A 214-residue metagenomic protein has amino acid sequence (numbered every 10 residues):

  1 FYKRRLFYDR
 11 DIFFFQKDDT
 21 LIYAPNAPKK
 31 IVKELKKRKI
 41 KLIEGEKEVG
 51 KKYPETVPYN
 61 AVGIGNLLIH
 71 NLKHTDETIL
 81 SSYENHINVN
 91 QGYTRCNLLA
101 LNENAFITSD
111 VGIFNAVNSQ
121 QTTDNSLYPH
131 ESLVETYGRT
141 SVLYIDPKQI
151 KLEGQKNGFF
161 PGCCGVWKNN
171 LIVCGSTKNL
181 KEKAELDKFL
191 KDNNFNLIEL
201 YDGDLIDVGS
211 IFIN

Functional and structural regions predicted by a protein language model:
F1-N214: Histidine/cysteine-enriched polar flanking segments
